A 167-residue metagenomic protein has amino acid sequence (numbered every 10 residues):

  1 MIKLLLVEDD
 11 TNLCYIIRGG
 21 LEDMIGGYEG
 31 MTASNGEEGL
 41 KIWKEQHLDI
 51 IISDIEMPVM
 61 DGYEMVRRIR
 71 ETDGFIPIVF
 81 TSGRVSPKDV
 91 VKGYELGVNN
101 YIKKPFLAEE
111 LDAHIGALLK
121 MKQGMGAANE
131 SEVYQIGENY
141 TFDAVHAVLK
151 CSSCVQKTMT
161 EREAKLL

Functional and structural regions predicted by a protein language model:
D10-M31: Two-component/phosphorelay signaling modules centered on CheY-like receiver
T32-I50: Acidic, metal-coordinating helix/loop segments flanking the phosphotransfer/catalytic sites of two-component signaling
K44-Q46, R68-F75, L96: Conserved phosphotransfer cores of two-component systems
I52-D54, T81: Active-site T/S-Asp motif of two-component receiver
M57: Receiver (REC) domain active-site loop signature in two-component systems and cognate sites in sensor histidine kinases
P77-G137: Basic, amphipathic DNA-recognition helix from helix-turn-helix-like DNA-binding domains
A117-A164: Short, Lys/Arg-enriched segments at the junction into DNA-binding effector domains of transcriptional regulators
